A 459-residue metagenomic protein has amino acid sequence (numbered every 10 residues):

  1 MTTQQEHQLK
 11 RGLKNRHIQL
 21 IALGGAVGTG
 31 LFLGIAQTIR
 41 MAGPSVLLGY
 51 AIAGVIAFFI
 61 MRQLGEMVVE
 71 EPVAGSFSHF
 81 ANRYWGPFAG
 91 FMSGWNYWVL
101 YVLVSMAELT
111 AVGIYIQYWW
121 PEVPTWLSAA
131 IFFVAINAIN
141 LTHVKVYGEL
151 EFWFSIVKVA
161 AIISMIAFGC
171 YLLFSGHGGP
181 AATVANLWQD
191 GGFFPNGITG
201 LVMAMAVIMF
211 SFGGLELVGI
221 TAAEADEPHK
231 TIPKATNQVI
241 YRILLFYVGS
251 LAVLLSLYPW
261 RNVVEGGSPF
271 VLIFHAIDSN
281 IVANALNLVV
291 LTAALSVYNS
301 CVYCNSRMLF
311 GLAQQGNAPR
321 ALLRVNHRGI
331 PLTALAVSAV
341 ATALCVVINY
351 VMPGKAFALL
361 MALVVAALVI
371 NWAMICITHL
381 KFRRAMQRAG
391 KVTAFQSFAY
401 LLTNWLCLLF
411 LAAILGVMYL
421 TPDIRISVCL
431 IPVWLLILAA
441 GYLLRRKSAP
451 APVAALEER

Functional and structural regions predicted by a protein language model:
M1-A36, R40-S45, A57-R62, E71-A74 (+4 more regions): Membrane-interface "cap" regions at the ends of multi-pass membrane proteins
Q4-L9, V46-L47, P121-P124, I156-L288: Helix-loop-helix junctions that connect adjacent transmembrane segments in multi-pass membrane transporters
K10, L33-S128, F132, V239-V248 (+1 more regions): Extracellular loop-to-transmembrane helix junctions
V73, N96-T110, F212-A225, N280-R320 (+2 more regions): Membrane-helix boundary/coupling elements in multi-pass transport proteins
H79-N82, G86, Y118, A235-C301 (+1 more regions): TM-loop-TM module centered on a large, flexible mid-protein loop between adjacent transmembrane helices in multi-pass
G113, W126-A182, G213, T236-I240 (+4 more regions): Membrane-interface loop-to-helix entry segments
W153-F154, A321-L332, V369-D423, L456-E458: C-terminal membrane-solvent junction of multi-pass transporters and transport-like membrane proteins
A161-M165, L309, A362-K391, L406-A413 (+1 more regions): Hydrophobic alpha-helical segments of multi-pass membrane transport proteins
